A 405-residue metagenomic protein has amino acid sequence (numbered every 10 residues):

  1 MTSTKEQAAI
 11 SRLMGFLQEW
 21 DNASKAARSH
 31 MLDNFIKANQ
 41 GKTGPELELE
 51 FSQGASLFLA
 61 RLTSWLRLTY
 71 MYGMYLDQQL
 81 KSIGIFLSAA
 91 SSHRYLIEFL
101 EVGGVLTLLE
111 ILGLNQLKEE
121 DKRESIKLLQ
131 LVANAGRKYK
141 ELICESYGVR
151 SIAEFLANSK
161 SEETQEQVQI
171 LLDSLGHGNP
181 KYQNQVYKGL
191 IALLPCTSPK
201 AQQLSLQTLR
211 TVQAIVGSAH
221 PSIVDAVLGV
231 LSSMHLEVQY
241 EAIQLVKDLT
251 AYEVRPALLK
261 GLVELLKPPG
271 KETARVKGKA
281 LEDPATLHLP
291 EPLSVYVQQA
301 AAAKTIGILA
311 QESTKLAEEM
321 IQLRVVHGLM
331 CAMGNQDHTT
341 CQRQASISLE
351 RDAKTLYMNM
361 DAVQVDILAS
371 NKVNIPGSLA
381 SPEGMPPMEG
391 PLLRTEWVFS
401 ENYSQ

Functional and structural regions predicted by a protein language model:
T2-I111, K118-E124, V132-R150, S161-E166 (+7 more regions): Elongated alpha-helical scaffolds that mediate protein-protein interactions in large eukaryotic proteins, primarily
A60-Y75, L117-E120, L266-V297: Acidic, Ser/Thr- and Gly/Pro-rich intrinsically disordered linkers and low-complexity segments that flank or connect
M71, L112-E120, I152-E163, A192-A201 (+4 more regions): Short coil/turn segments at helix-helix junctions and helix-capping linkers within large alpha-helical proteins
Q78, E124, Q167, L204 (+4 more regions): Charged catalytic carboxylate motif
L228-E272, D337-T339, E350: Hydrophobic, aliphatic-enriched repeat segments that assemble into extended interaction scaffolds in large eukaryotic
G270-K277, P290-A300, K304, I308-V326 (+4 more regions): Eukaryotic scaffolding regions of large macromolecular assemblies
E350-Q405: Eukaryotic acidic, Ser/Thr-rich intrinsically disordered low-complexity regions
